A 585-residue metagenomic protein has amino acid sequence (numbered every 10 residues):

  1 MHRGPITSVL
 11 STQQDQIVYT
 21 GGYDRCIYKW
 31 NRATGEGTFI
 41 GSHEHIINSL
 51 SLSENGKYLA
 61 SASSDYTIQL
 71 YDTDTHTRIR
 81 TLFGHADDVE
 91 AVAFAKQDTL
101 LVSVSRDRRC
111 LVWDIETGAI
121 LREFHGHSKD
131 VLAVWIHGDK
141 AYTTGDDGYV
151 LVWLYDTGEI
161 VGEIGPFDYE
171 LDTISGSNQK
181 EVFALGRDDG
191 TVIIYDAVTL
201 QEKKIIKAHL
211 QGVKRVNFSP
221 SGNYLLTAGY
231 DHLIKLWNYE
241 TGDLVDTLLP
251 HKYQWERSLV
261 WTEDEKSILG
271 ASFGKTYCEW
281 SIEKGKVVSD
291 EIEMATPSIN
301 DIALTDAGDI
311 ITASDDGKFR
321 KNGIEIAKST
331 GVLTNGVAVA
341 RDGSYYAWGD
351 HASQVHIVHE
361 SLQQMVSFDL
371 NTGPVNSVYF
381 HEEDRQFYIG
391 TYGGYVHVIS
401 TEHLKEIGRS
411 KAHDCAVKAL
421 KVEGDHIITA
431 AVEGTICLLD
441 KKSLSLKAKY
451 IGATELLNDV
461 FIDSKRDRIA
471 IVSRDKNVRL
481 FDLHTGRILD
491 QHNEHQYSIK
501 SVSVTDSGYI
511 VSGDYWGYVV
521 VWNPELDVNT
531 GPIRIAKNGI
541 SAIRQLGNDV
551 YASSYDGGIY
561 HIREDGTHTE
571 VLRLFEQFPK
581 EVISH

Functional and structural regions predicted by a protein language model:
M1-I6, G41-I47, F83-V89, F124-V131 (+11 more regions): WD40/WD-repeat beta-propeller blade N-cap
M1-R25: Beta-strand-rich domains and repeat architectures in extracellular enzymes and scaffolds, especially beta-propellers
G4-T7, D24-Y28, H45-N48, D65-Q69 (+19 more regions): Short coil/turn segments within WD40 beta-propeller repeats
V9, L50, V92, V134 (+11 more regions): Hydrophobic core register within WD40 beta-propeller blades
Q13-Q14, E54-N55, K96-Q97, I136-G138 (+10 more regions): Residue-level detector of Asp-centered blade-edge/turn motifs that repeat once per structural unit in beta-propeller
N31-G35, T73-H76, I115-G118, L154-G158 (+10 more regions): Short loop/turn segments that connect beta-strands within beta-propeller blades
E36-T38, T77-R80, A119-R122, E159-G162 (+9 more regions): A structural motif specific to WD40 beta-propellers
